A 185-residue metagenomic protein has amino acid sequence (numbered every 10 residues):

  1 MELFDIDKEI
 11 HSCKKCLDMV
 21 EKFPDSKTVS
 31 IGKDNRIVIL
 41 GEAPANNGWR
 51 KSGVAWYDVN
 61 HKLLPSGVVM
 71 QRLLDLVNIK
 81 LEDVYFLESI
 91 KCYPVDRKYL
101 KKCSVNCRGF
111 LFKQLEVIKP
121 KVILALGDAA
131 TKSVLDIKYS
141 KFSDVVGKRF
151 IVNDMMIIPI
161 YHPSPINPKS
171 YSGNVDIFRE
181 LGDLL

Functional and structural regions predicted by a protein language model:
E2-V146, I151-L184: A polyanion-binding, active-site-adjacent surface
